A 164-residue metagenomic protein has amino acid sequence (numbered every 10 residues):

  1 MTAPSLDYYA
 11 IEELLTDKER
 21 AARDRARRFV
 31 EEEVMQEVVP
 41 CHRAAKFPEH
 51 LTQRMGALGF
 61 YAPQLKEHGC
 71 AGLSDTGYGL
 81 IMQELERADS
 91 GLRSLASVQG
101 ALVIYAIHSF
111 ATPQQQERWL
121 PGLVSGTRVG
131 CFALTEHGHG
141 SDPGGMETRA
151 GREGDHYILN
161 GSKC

Functional and structural regions predicted by a protein language model:
M1-A21: Intrinsic disorder at enzyme termini
S5, A44, G140-D142: Short loop/turn motifs at secondary-structure junctions and domain boundaries
T16-E33: Mature N-terminal segment immediately following signal peptide/propeptide cleavage in secreted/periplasmic
E19, V30, G59, I81 (+4 more regions): Buried hydrophobic positions in well-ordered alpha/beta secondary-structure cores of metabolic enzymes
F29-P40, G130-C131: Short alpha-helical functional segments enriched in proximate histidine and acidic residues
Q36-L58: Short secondary-structure junction/hinge motifs that connect adjacent elements
A57-T127: Internal helix-loop-helix
A71, Q114-C164: Glycine-rich, Trp-frequent "lid" loop and neighboring beta-strands that shape and gate the flavin cofactor pocket
